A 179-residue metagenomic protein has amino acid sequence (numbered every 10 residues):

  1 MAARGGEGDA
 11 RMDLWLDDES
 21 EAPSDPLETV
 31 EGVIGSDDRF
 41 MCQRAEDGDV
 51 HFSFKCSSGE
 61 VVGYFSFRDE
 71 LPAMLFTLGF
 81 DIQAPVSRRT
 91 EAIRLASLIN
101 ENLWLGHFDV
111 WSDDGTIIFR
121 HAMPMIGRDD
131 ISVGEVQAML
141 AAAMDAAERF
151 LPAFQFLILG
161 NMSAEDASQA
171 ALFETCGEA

Functional and structural regions predicted by a protein language model:
M1-R11: Short, Lys/Arg-enriched N-terminal segments with co-localized hydrophobic residues within the first ~10-30 amino acids
S20-M41: Amphipathic alpha-helical segments
S36, F40-V61, L71-L75: Ser/Thr-rich, low-complexity intrinsically disordered terminal regions
S58-G63, M125-R128: Short, charged/polar, Gly/Pro-enriched secondary-structure boundary elements
V62-R88: Short, conserved beta-strand/beta-arch hydrophobic-aromatic motifs that form part of recognition grooves or interface
G79-T116: Short, internal acidic amphipathic alpha-helical interface segments that mediate docking to partner proteins
I118-F154: Long, amphipathic alpha-helical coupling/dimerization segments that relay conformational signals between
Q155-A179: Short, highly charged C-terminal tails/helix-capping segments
